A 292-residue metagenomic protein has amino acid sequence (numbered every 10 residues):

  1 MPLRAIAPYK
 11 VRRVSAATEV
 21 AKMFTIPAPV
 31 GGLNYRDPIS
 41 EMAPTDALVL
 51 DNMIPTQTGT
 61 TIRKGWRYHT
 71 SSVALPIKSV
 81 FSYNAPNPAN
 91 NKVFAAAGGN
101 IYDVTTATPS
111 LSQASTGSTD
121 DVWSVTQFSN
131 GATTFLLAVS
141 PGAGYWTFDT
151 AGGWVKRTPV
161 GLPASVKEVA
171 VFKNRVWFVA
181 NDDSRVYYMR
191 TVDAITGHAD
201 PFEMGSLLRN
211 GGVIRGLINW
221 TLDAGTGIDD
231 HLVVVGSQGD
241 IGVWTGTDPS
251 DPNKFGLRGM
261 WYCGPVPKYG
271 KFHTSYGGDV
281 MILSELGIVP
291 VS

Functional and structural regions predicted by a protein language model:
M1-S110, V166-W244: N-terminal beta-propeller domains
T70-L75, A114-S118, T158-L162, L207-R209 (+1 more regions): Surface loop/turn motifs at the tips and blade-to-blade linkers of beta-strand repeat domains
G98-G99, P141-G142, A151, N181-D183 (+3 more regions): Surface-exposed loop/turn positions within WD40 beta-propeller blades
Y102, Y145-W146, G242, V289: WD40 beta-propeller blade core
V104-G131: A broadly used, surface-exposed interaction patch
T108-S112, G152-K156, A194-P201, P249-R258: Beta-strand initiation motifs
N130, F135, N174, N219-S292: Beta-sheet-dominated scaffold domains
D149-K173: Asp-box/WD-like beta-propeller blade repeats and closely related beta-sheet repeat scaffolds
